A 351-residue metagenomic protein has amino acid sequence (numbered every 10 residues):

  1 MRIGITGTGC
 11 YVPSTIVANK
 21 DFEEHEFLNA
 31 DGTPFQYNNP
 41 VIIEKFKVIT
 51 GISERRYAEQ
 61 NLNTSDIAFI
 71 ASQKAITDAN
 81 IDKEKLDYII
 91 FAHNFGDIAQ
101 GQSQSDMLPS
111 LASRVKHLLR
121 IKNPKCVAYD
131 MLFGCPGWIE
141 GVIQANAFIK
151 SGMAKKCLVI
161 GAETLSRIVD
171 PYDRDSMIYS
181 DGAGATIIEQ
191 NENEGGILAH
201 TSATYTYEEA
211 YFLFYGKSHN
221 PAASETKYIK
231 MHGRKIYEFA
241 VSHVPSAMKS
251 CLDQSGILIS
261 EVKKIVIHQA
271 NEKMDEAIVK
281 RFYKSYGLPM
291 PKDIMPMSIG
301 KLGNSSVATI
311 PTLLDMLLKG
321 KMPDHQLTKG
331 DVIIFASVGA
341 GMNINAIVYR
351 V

Functional and structural regions predicted by a protein language model:
M1-N61, Y172-S242, S246, V338 (+1 more regions): Condensing-enzyme catalytic core mediating Claisen C-C bond formation in acyl metabolism
I5, N61-L132, I257-E276: Conserved beta-ketoacyl condensing-enzyme motif
N39-S65, I98-K156, R281-T312: Conserved catalytic cysteine-centered active-site region of acyl-thioester-dependent Claisen-condensing enzymes
V41-I42, S65-A79, L111-R114, F239-S255 (+1 more regions): Short, well-ordered amphipathic alpha-helical segments that serve as non-catalytic structural scaffolds within diverse
A79-D87, R120-V127, K150-A162, S250 (+4 more regions): Structural signature of cysteine-dependent C-C bond-forming condensing enzymes
A92-I98, L132-G137, G161-S166, A203-T204 (+2 more regions): Acidic, glycine-rich active-site loops and adjacent beta-strand->loop/helix elements that engage anionic groups
K150-A183: Flexible, glycine-rich active-site loops centered on histidine and acidic residues that chelate a metal or position
T226-I299: A contiguous, well-structured pocket-lining segment that forms one wall/lid of small-molecule binding clefts in soluble
